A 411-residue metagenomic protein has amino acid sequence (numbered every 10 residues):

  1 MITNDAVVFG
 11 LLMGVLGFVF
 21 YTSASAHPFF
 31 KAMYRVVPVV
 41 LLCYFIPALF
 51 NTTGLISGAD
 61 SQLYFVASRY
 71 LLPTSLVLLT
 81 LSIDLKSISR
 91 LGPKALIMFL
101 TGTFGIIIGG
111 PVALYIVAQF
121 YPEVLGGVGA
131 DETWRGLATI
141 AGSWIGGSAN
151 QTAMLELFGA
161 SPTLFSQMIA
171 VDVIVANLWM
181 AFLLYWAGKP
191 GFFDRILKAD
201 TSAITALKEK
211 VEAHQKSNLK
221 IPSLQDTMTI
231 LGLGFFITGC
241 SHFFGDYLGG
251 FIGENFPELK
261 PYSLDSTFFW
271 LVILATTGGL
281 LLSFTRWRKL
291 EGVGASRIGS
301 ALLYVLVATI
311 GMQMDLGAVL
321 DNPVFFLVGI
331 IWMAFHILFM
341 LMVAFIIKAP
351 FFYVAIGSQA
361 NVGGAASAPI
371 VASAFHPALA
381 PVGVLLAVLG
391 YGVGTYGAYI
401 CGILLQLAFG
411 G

Functional and structural regions predicted by a protein language model:
M1-G14, D60-L76, E123-S143, Y262-T277 (+3 more regions): Structural signature of hydrophobic alpha-helical transmembrane segments
M1-I2, L12-F30, K189-L231, G250-Y262 (+1 more regions): Intrinsically disordered, low-complexity non-transmembrane regions of multi-pass membrane transporters
A24-F29, L55, S82-I88, P93 (+8 more regions): Juxtamembrane helix-boundary/capping and inter-helix hinge elements in multi-pass membrane proteins
L42-G92, I273-R288, S296-L320: Hydrophobic transmembrane alpha-helices of secondary-active transporters and Na+-translocating membrane complexes
Y70, L79-L114, S296-L302, M312-L341 (+1 more regions): Entry/N-cap segments of selected transmembrane alpha helices and their immediately preceding amphipathic helices
S75, N177, A181, D321-G411: C-terminal transmembrane helix pair
L125-A170, L197-A213, A349-L389: Alpha-helical membrane segments and immediately flanking helix-loop junctions that form or couple to the substrate/ion
L233-G329, F335: Transmembrane helical segments that form the transport core of multi-pass membrane transport proteins
